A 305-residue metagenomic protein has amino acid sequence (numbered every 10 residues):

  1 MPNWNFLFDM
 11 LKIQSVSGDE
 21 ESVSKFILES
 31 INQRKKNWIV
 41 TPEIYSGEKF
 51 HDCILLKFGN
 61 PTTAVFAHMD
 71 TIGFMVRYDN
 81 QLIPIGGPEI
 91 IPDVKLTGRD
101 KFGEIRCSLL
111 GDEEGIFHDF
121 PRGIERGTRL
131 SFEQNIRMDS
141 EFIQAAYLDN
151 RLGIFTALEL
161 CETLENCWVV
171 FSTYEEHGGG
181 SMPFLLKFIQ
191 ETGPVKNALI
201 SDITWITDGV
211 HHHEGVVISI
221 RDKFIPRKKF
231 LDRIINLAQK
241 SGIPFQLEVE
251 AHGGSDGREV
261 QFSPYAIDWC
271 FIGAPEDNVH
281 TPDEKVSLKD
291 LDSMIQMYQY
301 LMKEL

Functional and structural regions predicted by a protein language model:
M1-L305: N-terminal hydrophobic/helix-forming segments and targeting peptides
